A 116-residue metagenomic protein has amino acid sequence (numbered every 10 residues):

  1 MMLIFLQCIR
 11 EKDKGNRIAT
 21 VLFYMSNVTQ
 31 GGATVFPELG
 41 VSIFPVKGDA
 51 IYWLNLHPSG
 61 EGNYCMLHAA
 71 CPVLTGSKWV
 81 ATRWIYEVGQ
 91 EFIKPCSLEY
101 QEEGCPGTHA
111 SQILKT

Functional and structural regions predicted by a protein language model:
M1-Q7, Y64: Eukaryotic beta-rich interaction modules
C8-Q30: Short, conserved beta-strand element in jelly-roll/cupin
N16-R17, T29-T116: Catalytic core of Fe(II)/2-oxoglutarate
